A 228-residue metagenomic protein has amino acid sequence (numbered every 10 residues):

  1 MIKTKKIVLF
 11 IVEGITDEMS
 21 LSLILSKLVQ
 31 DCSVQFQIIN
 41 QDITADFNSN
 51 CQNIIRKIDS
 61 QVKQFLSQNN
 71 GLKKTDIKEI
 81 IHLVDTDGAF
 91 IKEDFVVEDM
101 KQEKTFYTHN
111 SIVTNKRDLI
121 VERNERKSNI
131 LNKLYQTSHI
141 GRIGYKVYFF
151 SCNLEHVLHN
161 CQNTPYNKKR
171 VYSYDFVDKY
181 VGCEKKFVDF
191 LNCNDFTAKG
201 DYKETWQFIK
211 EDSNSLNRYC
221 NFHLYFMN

Functional and structural regions predicted by a protein language model:
I2-K5, M19-N48, Q52, D59-N228: C-terminal accessory helical subdomains adjacent to catalytic cores in phosphodiester- and nucleotide-handling enzymes
L9-L21: Catalytic nucleophile-elbow at a beta strand-turn-alpha helix junction centered on a G-D-S/GDSL motif, marking
